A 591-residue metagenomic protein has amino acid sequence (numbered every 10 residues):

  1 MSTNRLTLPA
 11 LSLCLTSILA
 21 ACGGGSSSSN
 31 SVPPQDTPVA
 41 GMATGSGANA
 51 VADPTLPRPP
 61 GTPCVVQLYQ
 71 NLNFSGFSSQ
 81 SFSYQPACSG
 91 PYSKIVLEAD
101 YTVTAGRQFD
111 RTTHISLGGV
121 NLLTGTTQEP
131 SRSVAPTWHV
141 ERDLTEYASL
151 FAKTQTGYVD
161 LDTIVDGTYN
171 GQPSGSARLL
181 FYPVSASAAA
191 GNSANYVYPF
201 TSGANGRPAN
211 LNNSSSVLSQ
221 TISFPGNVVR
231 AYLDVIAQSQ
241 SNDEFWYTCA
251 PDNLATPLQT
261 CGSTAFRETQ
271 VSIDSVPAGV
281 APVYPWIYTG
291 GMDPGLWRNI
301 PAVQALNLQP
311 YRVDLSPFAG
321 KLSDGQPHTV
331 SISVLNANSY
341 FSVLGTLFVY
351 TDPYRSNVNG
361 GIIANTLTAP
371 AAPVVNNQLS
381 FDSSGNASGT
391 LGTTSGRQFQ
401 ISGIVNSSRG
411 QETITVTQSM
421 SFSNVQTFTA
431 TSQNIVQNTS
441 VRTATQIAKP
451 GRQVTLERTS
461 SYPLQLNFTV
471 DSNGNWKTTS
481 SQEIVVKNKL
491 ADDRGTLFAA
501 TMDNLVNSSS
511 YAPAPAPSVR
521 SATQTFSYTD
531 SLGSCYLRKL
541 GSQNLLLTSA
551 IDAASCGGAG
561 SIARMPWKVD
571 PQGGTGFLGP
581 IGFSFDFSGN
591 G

Functional and structural regions predicted by a protein language model:
M1-L11: Bacterial N-terminal signal peptides that target proteins for export
P9, T16, Q309-R312: Conserved structured core elements
S12, T16-V39: Bacterial Sec-dependent N-terminal signal peptides
I18, T221-S223, R312-D314: Generic structural detector for well-ordered beta-strands
P33-D53, P60-S79, S83, A87-C88 (+6 more regions): Beta-strand-rich ligand-recognition modules
A87-V96, F224-Y232, D243: Extended extracellular/luminal ectodomain segments enriched in beta-structured repeat modules
D162-A231, Y354-S408: Flexible, low-complexity coil/linker segments
N212, V217-L218, S241-C249: A short secondary-structure junction signal
